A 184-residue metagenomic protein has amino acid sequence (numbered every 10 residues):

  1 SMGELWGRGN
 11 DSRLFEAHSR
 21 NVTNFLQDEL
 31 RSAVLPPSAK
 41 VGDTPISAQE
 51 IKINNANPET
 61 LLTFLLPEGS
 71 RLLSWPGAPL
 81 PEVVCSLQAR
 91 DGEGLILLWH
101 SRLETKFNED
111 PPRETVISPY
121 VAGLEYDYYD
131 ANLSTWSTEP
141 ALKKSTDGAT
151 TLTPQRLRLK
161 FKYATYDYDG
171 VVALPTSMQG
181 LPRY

Functional and structural regions predicted by a protein language model:
S1-R31: Aliphatic-rich helix starts adjacent to a transmembrane/signal segment
W6-G7, T23-F25, N55-N57, T176-L181: Low-complexity, Gly/Pro
W6-N10, P37, N132, G170: Secondary-structure transition/capping residues
L14, L30-L61: Short, glycine/small-hydrophobic-rich surface segments
I46-T60, A89-D91, K143-Q155: Short, surface-exposed loop and linker segments with low hydrophobicity and enrichment for Pro/Ser/Thr
K52-S137: Type IV pilin-like appendage domain
S118-Y184: Short linear sequence signals and composition-biased patches located at protein termini or domain-edge surfaces
